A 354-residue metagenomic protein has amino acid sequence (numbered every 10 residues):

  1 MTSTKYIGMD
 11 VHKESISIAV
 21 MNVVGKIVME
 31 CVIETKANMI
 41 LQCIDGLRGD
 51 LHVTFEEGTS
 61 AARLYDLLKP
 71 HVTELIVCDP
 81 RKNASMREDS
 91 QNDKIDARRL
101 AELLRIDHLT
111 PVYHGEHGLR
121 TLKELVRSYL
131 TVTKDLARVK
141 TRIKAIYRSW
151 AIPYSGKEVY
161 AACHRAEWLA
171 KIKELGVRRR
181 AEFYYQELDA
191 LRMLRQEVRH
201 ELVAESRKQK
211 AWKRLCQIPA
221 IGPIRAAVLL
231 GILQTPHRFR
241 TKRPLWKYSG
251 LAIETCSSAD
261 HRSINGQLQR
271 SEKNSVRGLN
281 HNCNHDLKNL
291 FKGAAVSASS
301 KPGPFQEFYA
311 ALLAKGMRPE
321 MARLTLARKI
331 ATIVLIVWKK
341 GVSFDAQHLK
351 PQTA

Functional and structural regions predicted by a protein language model:
S3, Q196-I221, V228-T235: Extended, structured, electrostatic nucleic-acid-contact surfaces
S3-N22, L100: Gly/Thr-rich phosphate-binding beta-strand-loop-beta motif of the actin/hexokinase/Hsp70
S15-N38: Short glycine-rich, Thr/Ser-proximal phosphate-binding strand/loop in the N-terminal lobe of ATP-dependent enzymes
T35-H52: Short, basic/hydrophobic alpha-helical segments
I76-E124, E167-A170, S263-I264, R270-N282: Short alpha-helix plus adjacent loop in nuclease-associated cores
R127-R214, D286: Glycine-rich, often acidic, oxyanion-interacting loops/wings at catalytic, nucleic-acid, or phospho-protein interfaces
R214-C216, P223, V228-K315, P319 (+1 more regions): Phosphate-backbone recognition surface of nucleic-acid-processing proteins
F308-A354: Low-complexity, acidic/Ser/Thr- and charged residue-rich accessory regions of DNA metabolism proteins
